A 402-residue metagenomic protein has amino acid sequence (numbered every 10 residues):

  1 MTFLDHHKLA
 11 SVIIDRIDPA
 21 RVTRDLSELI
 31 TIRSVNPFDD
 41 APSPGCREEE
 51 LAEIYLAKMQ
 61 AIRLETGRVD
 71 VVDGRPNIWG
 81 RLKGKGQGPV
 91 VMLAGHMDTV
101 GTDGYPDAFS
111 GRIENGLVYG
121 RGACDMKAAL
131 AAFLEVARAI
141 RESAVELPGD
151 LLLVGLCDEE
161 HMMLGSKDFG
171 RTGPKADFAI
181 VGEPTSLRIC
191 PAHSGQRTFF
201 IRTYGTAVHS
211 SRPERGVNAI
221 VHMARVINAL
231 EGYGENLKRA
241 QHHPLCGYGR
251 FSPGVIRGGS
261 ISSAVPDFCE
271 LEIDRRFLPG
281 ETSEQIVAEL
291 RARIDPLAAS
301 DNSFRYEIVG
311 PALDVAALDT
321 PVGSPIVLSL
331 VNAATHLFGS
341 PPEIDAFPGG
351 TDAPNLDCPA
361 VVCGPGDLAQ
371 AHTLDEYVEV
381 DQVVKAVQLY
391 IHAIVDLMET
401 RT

Functional and structural regions predicted by a protein language model:
M1-A10, I14-I17, D70-V72, P191 (+1 more regions): Metal-dependent amide/peptide-bond hydrolase catalytic core, centered on the "pita-bread" metallohydrolase fold
T2-Y119, E146-L147: Acidic/His- and Gly-rich active-site-bordering loop/insert found across diverse amide/peptide-bond hydrolases
D98-E114, P191-R202, S329-A333: Acidic-glycine-rich active-site phosphate/pyrophosphate-binding loop
G104, E114-G116, V136-L152, L230-A240 (+2 more regions): Phosphate-handling active-site elements
L117-A131, H209, C363: Glycine/serine-rich anion-binding loops at beta->alpha junctions that coordinate negatively charged ligand groups
M126-T198, T402: Acidic/histidine-rich catalytic neighborhood of metal-dependent amide-processing enzymes
